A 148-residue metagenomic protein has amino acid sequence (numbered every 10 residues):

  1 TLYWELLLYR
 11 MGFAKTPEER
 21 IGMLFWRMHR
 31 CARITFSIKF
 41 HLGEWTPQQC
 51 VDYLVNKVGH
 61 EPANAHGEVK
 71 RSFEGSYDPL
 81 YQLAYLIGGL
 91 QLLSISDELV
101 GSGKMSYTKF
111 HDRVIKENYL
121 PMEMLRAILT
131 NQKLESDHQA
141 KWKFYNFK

Functional and structural regions predicted by a protein language model:
L2-K148: N-terminal maturation segment of proteins
